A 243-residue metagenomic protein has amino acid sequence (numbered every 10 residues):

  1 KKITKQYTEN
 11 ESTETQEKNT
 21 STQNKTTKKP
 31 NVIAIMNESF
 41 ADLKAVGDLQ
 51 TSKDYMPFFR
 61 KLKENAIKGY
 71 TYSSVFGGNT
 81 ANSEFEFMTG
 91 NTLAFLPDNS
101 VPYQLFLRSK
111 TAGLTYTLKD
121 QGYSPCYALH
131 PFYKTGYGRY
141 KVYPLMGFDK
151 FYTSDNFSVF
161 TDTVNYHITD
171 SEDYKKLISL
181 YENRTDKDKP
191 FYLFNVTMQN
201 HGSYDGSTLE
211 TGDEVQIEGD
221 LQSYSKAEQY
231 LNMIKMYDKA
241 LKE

Functional and structural regions predicted by a protein language model:
Y7-P30, A34-N37, D42-E243: Solvent-exposed soluble domains appended to multi-pass membrane proteins
